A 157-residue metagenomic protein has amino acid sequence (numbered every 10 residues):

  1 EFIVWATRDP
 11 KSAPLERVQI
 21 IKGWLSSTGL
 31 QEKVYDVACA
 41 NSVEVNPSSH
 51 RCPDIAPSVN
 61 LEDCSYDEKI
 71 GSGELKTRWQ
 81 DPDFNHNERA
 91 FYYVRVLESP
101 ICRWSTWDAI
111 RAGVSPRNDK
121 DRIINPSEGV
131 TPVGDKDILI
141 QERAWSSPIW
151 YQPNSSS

Functional and structural regions predicted by a protein language model:
E1-S157: C-terminal functional module detector
